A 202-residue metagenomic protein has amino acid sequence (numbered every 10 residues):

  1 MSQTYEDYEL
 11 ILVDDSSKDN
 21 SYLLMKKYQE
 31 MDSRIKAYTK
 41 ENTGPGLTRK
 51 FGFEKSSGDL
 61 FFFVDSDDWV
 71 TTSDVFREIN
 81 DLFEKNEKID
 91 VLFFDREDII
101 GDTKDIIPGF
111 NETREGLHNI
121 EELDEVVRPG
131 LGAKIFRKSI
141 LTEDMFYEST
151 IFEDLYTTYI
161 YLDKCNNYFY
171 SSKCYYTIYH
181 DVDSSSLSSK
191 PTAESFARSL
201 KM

Functional and structural regions predicted by a protein language model:
M1-D7: Short, acidic, metal-binding catalytic loop of nucleotide-sugar glycosyltransferases
D14-L24, N42, W69: A conserved acidic beta->alpha catalytic loop
K40, G58, S66, R96 (+2 more regions): Short acidic donor-binding/metal-coordinating loop in glycosyltransferase active sites
K40-S56: Glycine-rich, basic loop-to-helix element that forms the pyrophosphate-binding segment of sugar-nucleotide handling
F61: Short aromatic/hydrophobic "clamp" motif used to bind/position activated sugar donors
V64, V70-V75, F136, T157: Hydrophobic/aromatic residue at the end of a short beta strand that borders the catalytic acidic motif
D74-E148: Flexible acidic/His/Gly-enriched loops in nucleotide-sugar-dependent glycosyltransferase catalytic domains
N119-A193: Conserved nucleotide-sugar donor-binding catalytic segment
